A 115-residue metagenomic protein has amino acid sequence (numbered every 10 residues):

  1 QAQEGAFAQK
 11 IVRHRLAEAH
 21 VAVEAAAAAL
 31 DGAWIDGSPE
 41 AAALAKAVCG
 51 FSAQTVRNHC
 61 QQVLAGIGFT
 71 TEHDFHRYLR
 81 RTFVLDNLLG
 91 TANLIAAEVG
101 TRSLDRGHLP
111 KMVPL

Functional and structural regions predicted by a protein language model:
Q1-L115: Alpha-helical interface subdomain recognition
